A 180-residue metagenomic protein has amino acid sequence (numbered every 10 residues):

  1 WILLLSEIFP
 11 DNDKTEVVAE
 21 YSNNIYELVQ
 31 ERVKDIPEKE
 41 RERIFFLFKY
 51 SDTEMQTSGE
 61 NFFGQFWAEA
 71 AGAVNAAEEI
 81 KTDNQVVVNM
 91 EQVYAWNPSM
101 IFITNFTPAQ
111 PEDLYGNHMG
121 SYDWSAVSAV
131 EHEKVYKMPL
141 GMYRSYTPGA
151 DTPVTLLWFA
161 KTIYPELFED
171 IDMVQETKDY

Functional and structural regions predicted by a protein language model:
W1-Y180: N-terminal ligand-binding lobe of clamshell/alpha-beta domains
